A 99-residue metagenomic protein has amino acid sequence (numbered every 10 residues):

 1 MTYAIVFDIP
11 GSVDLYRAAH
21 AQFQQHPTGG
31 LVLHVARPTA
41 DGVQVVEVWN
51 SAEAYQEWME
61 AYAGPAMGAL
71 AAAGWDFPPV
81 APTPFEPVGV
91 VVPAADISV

Functional and structural regions predicted by a protein language model:
M1-P65, A73-V99: Short S/T/G/P-rich N-terminal loop/turn motif that feeds into the first structured element of a domain
